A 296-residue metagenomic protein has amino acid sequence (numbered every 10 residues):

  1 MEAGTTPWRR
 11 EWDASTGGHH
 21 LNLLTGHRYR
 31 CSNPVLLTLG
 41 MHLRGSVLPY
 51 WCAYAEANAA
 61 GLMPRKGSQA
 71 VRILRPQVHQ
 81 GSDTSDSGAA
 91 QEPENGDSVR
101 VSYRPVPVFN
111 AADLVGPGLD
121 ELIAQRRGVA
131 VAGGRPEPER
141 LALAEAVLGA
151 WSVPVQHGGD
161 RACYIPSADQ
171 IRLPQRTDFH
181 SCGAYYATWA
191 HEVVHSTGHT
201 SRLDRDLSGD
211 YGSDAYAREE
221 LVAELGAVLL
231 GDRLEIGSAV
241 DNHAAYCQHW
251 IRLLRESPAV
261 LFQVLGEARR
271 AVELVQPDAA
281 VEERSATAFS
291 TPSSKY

Functional and structural regions predicted by a protein language model:
M1-Y296: N-terminal accessory/interface modules of nucleic-acid-binding and processing proteins
